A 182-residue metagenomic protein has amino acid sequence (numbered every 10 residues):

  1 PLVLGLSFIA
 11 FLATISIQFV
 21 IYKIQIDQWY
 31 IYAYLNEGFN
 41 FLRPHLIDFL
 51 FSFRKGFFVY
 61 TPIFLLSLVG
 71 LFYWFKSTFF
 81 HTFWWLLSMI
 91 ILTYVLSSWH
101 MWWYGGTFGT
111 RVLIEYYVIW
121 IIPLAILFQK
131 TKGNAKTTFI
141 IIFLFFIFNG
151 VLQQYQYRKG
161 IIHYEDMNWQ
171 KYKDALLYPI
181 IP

Functional and structural regions predicted by a protein language model:
P1-P182: Membrane-proximal envelope and lipid/glycan-remodeling enzymes
